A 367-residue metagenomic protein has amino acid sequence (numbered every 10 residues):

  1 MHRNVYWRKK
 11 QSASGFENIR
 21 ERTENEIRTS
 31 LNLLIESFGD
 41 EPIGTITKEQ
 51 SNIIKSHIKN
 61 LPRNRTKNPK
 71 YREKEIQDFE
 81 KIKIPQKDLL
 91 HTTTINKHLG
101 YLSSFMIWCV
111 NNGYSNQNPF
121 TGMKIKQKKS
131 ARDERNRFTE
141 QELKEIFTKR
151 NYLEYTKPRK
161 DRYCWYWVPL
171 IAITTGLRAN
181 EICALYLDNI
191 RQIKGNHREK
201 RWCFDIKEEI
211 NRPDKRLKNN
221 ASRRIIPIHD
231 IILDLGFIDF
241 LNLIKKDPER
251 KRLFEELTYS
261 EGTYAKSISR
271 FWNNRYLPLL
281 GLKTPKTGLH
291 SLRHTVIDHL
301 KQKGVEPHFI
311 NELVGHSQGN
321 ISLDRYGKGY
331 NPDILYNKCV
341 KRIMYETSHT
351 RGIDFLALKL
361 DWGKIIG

Functional and structural regions predicted by a protein language model:
M1-T29, G39-I46, C109-N112: Short, aromatic/basic-rich helix-turn unit that serves as a nucleic-acid recognition element
A13-F16, N60-L89, L153-R162, G281-K286: Short helix/loop segment immediately N-terminal to the Walker
S30-L33, E41-I46, R63-T121: N-terminal DNA-binding recognition helix of tyrosine site-specific recombinases/integrases
P85-G100, S115, T121-C183, H197: Basic, Lys/Arg- and aromatic-enriched nucleic-acid-binding interface segment
E154-R159, T175, I226, K246-R252 (+3 more regions): Short, basic (Lys/Arg/His-rich) helix/loop patches that form interaction surfaces in the mid-to-C-terminal regions
A184-I190, N311-Q318, R325-K328: A short, basic/aromatic helix-end/turn motif that makes direct DNA contacts
A184-L235: Conserved tyrosine-mediated DNA breakage-rejoining catalytic core shared by Y-recombinases
K194-G195, D230-I232, K246-P248, N320-I321 (+1 more regions): C-terminal secondary-structure termini that scaffold catalytic or DNA-interacting sites
